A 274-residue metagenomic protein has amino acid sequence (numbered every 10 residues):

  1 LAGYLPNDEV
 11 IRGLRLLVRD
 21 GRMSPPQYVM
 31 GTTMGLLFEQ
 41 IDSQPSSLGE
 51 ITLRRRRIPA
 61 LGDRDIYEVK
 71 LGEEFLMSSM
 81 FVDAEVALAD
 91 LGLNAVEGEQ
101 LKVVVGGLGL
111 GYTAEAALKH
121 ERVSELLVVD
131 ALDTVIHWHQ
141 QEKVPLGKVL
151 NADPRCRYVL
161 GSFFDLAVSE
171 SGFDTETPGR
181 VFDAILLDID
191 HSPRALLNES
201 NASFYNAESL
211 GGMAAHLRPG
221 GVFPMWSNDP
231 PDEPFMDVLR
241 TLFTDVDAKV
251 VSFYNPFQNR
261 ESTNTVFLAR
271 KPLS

Functional and structural regions predicted by a protein language model:
R19-T33: Short, Lys/Arg-enriched N-terminal segments with co-localized hydrophobic residues within the first ~10-30 amino acids
G31-G62: N-terminal auxiliary segments of SAM/dcSAM-dependent transferases
L61-G72, L76-A84: S-adenosyl-L-methionine
V82-H216, P231, L242, V246-S252 (+1 more regions): The AdoMet/dcAdoMet-binding core of the Class I SAM-like
L217-V222: Short glycine-dipeptide loop
T244, Y254-S274: Core SAM-dependent methyltransferase catalytic element
